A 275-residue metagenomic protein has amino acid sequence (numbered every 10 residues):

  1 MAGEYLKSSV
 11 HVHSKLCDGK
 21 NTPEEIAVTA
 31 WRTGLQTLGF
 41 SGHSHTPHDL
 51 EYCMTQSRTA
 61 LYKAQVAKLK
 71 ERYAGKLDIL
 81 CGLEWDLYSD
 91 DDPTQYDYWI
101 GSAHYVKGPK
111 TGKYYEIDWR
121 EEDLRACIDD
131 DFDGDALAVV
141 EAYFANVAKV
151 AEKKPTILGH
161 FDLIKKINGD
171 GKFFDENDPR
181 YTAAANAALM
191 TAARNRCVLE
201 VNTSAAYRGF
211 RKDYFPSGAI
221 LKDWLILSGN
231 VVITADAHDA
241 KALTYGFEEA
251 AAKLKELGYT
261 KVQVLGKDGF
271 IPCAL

Functional and structural regions predicted by a protein language model:
M1-L87, K165-P179, Y207, D239-Y245 (+2 more regions): An N-terminally biased module of ancient metal coordination in phosphate/nucleic-acid-related enzymes
Y5-S9, T37-G39, D78-L80, D97-I100 (+4 more regions): Structural preference for beta-strand elements that scaffold enzyme active sites
H11, A30, V66, W99 (+4 more regions): Conserved, mostly hydrophobic/aromatic
S41, S102, F161, N202 (+1 more regions): Conserved residues at the C-terminal ends of beta-strands
Y52, S57-R194: Extended substrate/RNA-proximal surfaces in nucleic-acid metabolism proteins
I167-G169, D175, P179, N186-V198 (+5 more regions): Glycoside hydrolase catalytic-domain groove-lining segments
D213, S217-L275: Long, positively charged, glycine-interspersed low-complexity recognition regions
